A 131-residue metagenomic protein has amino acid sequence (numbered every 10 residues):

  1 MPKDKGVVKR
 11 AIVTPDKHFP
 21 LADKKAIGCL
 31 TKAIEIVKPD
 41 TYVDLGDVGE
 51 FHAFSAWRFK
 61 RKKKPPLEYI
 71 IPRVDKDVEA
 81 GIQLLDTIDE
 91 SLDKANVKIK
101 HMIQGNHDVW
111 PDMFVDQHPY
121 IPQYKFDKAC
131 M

Functional and structural regions predicted by a protein language model:
P2-A11: Beta-strand-turn-beta hairpins that frame and shape the catalytic cleft of phosphate-ester-processing enzymes
T14, F19-M131: Core catalytic region of metal-dependent phosphoesterases/phosphodiesterases, especially metallo-beta-lactamase-like
